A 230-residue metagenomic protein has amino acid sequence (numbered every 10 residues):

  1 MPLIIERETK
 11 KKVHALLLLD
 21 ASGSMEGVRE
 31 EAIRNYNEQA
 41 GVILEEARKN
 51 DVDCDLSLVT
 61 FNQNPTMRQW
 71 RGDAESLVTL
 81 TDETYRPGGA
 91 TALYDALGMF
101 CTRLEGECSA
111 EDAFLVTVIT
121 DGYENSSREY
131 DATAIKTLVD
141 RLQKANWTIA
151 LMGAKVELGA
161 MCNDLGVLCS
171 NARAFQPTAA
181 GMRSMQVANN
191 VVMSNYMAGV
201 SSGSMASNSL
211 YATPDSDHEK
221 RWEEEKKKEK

Functional and structural regions predicted by a protein language model:
M1-K230: Acidic, low-complexity intrinsically disordered regions
